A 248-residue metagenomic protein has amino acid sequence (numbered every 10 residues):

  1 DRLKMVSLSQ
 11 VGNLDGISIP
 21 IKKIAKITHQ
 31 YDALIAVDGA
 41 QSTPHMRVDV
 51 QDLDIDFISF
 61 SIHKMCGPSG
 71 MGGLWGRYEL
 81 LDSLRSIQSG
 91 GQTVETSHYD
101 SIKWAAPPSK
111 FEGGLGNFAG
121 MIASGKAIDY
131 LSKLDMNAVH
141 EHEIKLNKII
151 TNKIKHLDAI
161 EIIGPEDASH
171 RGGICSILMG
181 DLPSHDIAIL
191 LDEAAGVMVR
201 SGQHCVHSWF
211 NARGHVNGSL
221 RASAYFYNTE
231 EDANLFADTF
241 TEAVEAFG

Functional and structural regions predicted by a protein language model:
D1-G248: Pyridoxal 5′-phosphate
